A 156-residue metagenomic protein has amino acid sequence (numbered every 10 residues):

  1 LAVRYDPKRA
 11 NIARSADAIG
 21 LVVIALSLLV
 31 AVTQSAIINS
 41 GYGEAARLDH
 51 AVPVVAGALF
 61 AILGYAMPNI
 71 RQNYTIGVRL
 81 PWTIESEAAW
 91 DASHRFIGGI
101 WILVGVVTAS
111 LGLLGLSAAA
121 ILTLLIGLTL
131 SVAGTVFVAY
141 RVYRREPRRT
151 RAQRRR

Functional and structural regions predicted by a protein language model:
L1-P7, I62-V78, V138-E146: Membrane-water interface of transmembrane alpha-helices
A2-L48: Ordered, amphipathic secondary-structure segments that act as subunit-interaction surfaces in large macromolecular
P7-N11, N73-A88, R149-R156: Cytosolic, membrane-interface loops and tails of multi-pass inner-membrane proteins
I19-L29, D91-L103: Select subsegments of transmembrane alpha-helices in polytopic membrane proteins, especially boundary-proximal
T33-Q34, L103-L111: Hydrophobic, membrane-inserted alpha-helices
R47-L63, L125-T129: Alpha-helical transmembrane segments
S110-L125: Extracellular/periplasmic helix-loop-helix junctions in multi-pass membrane proteins
